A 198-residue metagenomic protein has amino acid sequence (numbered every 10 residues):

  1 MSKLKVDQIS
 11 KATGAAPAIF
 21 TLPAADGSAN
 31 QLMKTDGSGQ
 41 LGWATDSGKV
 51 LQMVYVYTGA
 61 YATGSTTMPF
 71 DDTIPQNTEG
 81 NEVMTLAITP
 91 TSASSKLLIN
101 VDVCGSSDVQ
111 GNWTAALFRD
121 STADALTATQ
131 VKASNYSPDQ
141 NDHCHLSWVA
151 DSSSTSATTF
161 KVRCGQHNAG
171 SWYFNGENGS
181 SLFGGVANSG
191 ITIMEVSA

Functional and structural regions predicted by a protein language model:
M1-A16, G37, A60-T67, D72-T73 (+2 more regions): Self-maturation zones of extracellular/virion spikes and adhesins
S2-V50, S92-A93, V109, H167-A169: Extracellular repetitive beta-rich solenoid segments
D7, Q52-V54, M194: A short, local hydrophobic-aromatic micro-motif
S10, A15, D26, A60 (+3 more regions): A broadly conserved detector of short glycine/acidic/proline-rich loop/turn motifs that flank catalytic sites and bind
S28-Q31, N81-T85: Short small/polar-residue motifs
V50-A62, A87: Short amphipathic
S65-T78, M84, T89-A198: Terminal beta-strand-rich extracellular "head" domains that mediate receptor/glycan or other ligand binding
